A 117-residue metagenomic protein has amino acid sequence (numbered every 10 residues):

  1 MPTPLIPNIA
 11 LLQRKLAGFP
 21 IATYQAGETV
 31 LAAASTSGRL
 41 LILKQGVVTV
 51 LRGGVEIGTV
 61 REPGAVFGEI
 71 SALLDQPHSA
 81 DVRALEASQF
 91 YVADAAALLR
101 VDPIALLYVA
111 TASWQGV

Functional and structural regions predicted by a protein language model:
M1-V117: Cytosolic regulatory regions built on CNB/CRP/Popeye-like sensor folds
